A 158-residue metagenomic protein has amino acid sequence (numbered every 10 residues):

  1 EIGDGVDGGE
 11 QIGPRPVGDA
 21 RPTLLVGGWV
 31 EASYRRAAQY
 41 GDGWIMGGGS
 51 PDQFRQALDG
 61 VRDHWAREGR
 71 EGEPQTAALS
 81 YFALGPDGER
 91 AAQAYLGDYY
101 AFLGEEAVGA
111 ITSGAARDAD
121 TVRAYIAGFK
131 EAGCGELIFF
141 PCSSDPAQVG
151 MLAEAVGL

Functional and structural regions predicted by a protein language model:
E1-L158: Active-site-adjacent structural elements that line small-molecule/cofactor binding pockets in enzymes
